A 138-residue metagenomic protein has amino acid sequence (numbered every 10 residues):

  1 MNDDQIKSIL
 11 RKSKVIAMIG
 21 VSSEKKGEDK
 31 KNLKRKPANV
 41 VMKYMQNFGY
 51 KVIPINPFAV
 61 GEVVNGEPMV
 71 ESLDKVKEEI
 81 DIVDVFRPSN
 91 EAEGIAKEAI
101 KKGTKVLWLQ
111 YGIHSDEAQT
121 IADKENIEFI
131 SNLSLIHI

Functional and structural regions predicted by a protein language model:
M1-N56: Hydrophobic, well-ordered beta-alpha structural blocks that scaffold small-molecule cofactor pockets
F48-Y50, K102-K105, E125-I127: A short helix->loop->beta-strand "cap" motif at the edges of active sites that frequently abuts
P54-G61, I113-S115: Short, polar loop motifs at secondary-structure junctions
E62-E78, D84-E93: Glycine-rich, highly charged phosphate/nucleotide-binding loops
D81-I82, V106: Structural motif
E91-W108: Rossmann-fold NAD(P) dinucleotide-binding segment
Y111-L133: Rossmann-fold NAD(P)-binding glycine/threonine-rich loop
I136-I138: Conserved small/polar residues in nucleotide/adenosyl-binding loops
